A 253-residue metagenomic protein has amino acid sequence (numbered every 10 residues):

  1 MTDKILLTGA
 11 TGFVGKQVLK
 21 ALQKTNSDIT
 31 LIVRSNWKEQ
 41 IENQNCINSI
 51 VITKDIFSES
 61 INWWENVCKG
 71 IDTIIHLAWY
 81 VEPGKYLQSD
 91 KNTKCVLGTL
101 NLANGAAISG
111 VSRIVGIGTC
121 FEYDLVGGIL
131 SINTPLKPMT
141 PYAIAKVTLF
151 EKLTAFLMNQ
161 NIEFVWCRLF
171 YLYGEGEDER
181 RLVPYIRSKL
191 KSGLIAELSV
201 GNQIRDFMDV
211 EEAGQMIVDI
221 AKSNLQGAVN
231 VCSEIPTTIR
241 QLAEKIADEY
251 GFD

Functional and structural regions predicted by a protein language model:
I5-T25: N-terminal Rossmann NAD(P)H-binding glycine-rich loop of SDR-like oxidoreductase domains
T8, I32, I74-A78, I114-C120 (+1 more regions): SDR active-site strand-loop-helix element
T53-K94: NAD(P)H-binding glycine-rich loop region in Rossmannoid oxidoreductase-like domains and their noncatalytic homologs
H76, L100-P141: Conserved Rossmann-fold NAD(P)-dependent oxidoreductase catalytic core, especially the SDR/UDP-sugar
N92-T93, T134, M139-V147, E177-R181 (+2 more regions): Short-chain dehydrogenase/reductase
Y123-D124, T140-P141, V165-L182: Flexible, glycine-rich beta-alpha linker
K137-V165, K191: Active-site Tyr-X1-5-Lys
L190-D253: C-terminal substrate-binding subdomain of Rossmann-fold SDR/epimerase-dehydratase oxidoreductases
